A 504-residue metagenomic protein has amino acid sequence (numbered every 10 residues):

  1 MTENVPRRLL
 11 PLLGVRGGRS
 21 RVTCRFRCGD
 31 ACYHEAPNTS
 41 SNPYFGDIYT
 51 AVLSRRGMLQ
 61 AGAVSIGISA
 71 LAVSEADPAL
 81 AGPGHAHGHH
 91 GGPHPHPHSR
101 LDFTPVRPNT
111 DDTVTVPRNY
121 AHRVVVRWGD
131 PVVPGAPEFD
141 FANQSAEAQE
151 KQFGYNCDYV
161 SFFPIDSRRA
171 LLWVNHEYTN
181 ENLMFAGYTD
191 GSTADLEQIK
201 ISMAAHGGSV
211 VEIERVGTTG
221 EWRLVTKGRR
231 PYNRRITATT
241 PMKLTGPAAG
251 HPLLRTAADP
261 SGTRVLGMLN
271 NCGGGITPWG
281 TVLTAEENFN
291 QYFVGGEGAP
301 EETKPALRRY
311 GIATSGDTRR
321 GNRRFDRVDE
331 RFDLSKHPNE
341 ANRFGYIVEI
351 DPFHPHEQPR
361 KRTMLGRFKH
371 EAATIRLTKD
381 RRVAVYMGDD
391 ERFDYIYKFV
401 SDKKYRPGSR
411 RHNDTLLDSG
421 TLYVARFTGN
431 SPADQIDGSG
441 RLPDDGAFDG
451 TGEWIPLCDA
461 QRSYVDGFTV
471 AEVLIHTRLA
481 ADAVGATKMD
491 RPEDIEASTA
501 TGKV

Functional and structural regions predicted by a protein language model:
M1-L53: N-terminal secretory signal peptides
A51, G57-G84: N-terminal export signals
D111-R127, G135-A148, T218-G262, I350-F368 (+2 more regions): Blade-edge beta-strand/turn elements of extracellular beta-propeller and related beta-sheet repeat scaffolds
N156, N270-N271, R343, K369 (+1 more regions): Beta-rich catalytic cores
L196-S202, H206, T219-R234, D394-A480 (+1 more regions): Beta-propeller fold recognition
L196-T240, N271, G275-F332: Carboxylate/His-rich catalytic cores and anion/metal-binding grooves
H206-E214, R343-P352, V400: Beta-propeller blade signature
